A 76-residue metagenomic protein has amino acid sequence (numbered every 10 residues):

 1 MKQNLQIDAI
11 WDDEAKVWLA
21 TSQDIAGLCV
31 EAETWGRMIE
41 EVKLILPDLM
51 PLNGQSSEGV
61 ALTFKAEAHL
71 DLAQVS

Functional and structural regions predicted by a protein language model:
M1-D8, G36-S76: Short, charged, surface-exposed hinge/linker loops at domain edges that act as mobile lids or interdomain connectors
I10-D24: Short aromatic-glycine-(Arg/Gly/Cys) micro-motifs in beta-strand/loop hairpins
Q23, E33, G54: Surface loops and adjacent helix of pleckstrin homology
D24-A26, L46: Generic helix-packing signal
A26-R37: A short, exposed loop/beta-hairpin motif centered on an aromatic-Gly-Thr core
